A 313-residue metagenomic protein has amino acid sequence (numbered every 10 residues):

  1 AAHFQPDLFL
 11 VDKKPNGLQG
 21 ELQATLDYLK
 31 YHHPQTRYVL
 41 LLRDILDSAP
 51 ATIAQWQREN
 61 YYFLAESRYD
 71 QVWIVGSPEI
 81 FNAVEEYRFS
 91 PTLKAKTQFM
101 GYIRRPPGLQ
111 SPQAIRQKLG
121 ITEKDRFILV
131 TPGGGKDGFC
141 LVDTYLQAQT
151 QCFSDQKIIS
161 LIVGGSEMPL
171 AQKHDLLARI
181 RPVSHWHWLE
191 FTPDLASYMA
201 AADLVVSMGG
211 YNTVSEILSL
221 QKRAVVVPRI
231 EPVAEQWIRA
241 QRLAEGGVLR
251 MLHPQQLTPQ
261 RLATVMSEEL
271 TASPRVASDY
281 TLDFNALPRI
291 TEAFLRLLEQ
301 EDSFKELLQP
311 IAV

Functional and structural regions predicted by a protein language model:
A2-E66: Conserved nucleotide-sugar donor-interacting segment of glycosyltransferase catalytic cores, predominantly GT-B
H32-R37, Y69, K94-A95, I158 (+1 more regions): A short helix->loop->beta-strand "cap" motif at the edges of active sites that frequently abuts
L42-F139, G165: A nucleotide-sugar donor-handling region in carbohydrate enzymes
Q98-G101, L189-E190, R250-T258: Short acidic-hydrophobic, aromatic-tinged amphipathic segments that line or gate anion-handling sites
R104-L204, Q255: Donor-nucleotide binding loops and adjacent catalytic segments primarily of GT-B fold Leloir glycosyltransferases
P193-I238: A donor-sugar binding/catalytic signature common to diverse glycosyltransferases and related nucleotide-sugar
E231-V265: Change "using UDP/GDP/dTDP sugars" to "using nucleotide sugars
T264-V313: C-terminal amphipathic helix plus adjacent low-complexity, charged tail appended to glycosyltransferase catalytic
